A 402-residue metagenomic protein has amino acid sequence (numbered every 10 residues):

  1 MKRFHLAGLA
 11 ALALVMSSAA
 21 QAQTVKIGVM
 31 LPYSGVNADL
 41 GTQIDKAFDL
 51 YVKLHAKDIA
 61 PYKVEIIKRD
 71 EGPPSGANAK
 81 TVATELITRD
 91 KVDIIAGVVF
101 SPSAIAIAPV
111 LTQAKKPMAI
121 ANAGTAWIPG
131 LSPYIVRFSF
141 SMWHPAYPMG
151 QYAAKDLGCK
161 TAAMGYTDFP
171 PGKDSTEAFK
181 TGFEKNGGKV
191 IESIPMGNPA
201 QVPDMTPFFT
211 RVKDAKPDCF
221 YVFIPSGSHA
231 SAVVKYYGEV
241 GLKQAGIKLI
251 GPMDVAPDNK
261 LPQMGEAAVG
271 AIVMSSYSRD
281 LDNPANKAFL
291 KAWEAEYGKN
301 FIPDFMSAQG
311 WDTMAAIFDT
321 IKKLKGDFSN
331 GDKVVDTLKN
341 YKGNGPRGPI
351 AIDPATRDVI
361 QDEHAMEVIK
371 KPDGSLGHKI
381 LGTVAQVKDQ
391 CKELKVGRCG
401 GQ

Functional and structural regions predicted by a protein language model:
M1-G8: Bacterial N-terminal signal peptides that target proteins for export
M16-A22: Sec/Tat signal peptide C-region and signal peptidase I cleavage site
V25, K339-Q402: Solvent-exposed, acidic/polar segments of extracytosolic/periplasmic ligand-binding ectodomains
G28-A47, Y51, R69-A77, V99-P102 (+3 more regions): Extracytoplasmic "Venus flytrap"
D39-K46, L54, D58-P129, F138 (+2 more regions): Beta-alpha junction/loop-to-helix N-cap segments that form part of ligand/metal-binding clefts
K80-T81, T125-W127, Y134-V240, D280-A288: Extracellular/periplasmic Venus flytrap/periplasmic-binding protein
L86-V99, A119-A121, A163-Y166, K216-S226 (+3 more regions): Periplasmic-binding protein-like
V234-W311, K322-K325, H378-G401: Extracellular/periplasmic periplasmic-binding protein-like sensory domains
